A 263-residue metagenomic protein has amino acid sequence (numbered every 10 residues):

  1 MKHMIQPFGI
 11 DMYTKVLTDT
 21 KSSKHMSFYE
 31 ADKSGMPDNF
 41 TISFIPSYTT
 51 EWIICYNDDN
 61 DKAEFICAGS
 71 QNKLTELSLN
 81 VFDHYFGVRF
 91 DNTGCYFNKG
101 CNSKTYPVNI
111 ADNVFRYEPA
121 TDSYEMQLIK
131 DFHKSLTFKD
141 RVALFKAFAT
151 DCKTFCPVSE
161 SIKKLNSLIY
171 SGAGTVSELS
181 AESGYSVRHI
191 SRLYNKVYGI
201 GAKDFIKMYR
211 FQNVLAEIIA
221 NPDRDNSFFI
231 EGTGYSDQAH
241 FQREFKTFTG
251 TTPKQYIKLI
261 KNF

Functional and structural regions predicted by a protein language model:
M1-K163, L168-S177, S183-V187, G201 (+4 more regions): Alpha-helical bundle regulatory/interaction domains
C101, K196, E217-A220, T247: Residues within well-ordered alpha-helical secondary structure of globular protein domains
V176, S191-K196, K203-I206: Long, low-complexity intrinsically disordered regions
Y194-I200, E244-Y256: A secondary-structure capping/hinge motif
F205-M208, A239: Conserved structured core elements
